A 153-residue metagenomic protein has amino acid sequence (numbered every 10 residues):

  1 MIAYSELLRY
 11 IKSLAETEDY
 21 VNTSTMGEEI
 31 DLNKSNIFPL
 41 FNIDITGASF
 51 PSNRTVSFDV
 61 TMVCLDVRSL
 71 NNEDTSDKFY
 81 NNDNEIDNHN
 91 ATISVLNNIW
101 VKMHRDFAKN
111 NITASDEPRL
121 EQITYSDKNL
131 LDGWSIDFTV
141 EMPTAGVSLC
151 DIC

Functional and structural regions predicted by a protein language model:
M1-T17, N53-V56, C64-H104: Extracellular/virion structural assembly segments
M1-T55, D106, D151-I152: Small/polar-rich, solvent-exposed N-terminal microdomains that initiate assembly or binding
S5, K34-N42, I86-E141: Acidic-leaning, charged glycine-interspersed low-complexity segments
M26, I45, T75-N82, I86 (+2 more regions): A near-ubiquitous, low-amplitude feature marking generic local secondary-structure context
R54-N71, L131-T144: Oligomerization/assembly interface segments of phage tail-like spikes and tubes
T144-C153: C-terminal tail/extension regions appended to the core domain(s) of diverse proteins
